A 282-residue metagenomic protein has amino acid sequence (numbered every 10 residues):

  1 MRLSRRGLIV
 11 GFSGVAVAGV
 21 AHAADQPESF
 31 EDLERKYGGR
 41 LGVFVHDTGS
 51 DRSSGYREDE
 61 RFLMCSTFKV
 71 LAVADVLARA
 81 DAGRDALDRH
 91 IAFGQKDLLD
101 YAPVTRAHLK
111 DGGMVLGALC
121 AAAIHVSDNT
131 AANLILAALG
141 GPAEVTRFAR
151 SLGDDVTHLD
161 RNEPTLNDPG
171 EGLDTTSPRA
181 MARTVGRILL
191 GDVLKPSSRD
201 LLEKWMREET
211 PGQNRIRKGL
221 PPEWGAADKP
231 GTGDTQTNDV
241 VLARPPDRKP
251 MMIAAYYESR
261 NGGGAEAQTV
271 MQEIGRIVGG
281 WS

Functional and structural regions predicted by a protein language model:
M1-V15: N-terminal secretory signal peptides and thylakoid transit peptides that target proteins across membranes
G7, Q26-D32, A137-A138, P142-A143 (+3 more regions): Structured C-terminal helix/loop/strand segments within mature extracytoplasmic catalytic/sensor domains
H22-L63, G280: Beta-lactamase-like hydrolase cores
R40, N133-V193: Mid-domain, small-residue-enriched loop/turn segments at the edges of structured enzyme/sensor domains
G42-H46, G55, L71, A92 (+2 more regions): Soluble periplasmic/extracytoplasmic beta-strand elements of cell-envelope proteins
D51, L63-I91, I253: Active-site SXXK
A82-H108: Short, glycine/proline-biased beta-turn/loop segments that scaffold the active-site neighborhood
L98-L134, P142: Conserved catalytic neighborhood of penicillin-recognizing serine enzymes
